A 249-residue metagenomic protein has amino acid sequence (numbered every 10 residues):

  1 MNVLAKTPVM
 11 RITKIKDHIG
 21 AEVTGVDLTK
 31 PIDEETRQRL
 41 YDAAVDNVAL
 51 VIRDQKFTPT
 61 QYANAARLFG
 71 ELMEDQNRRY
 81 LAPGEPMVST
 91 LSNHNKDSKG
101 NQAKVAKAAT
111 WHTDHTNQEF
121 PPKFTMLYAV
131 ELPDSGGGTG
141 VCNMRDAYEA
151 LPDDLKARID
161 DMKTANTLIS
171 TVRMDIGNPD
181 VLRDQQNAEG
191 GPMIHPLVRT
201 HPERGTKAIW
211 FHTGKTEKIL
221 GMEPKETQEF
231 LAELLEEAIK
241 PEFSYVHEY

Functional and structural regions predicted by a protein language model:
N2-Y249: Non-heme Fe(II) oxygenase catalytic core, chiefly the N-lobe of the double-stranded beta-helix
